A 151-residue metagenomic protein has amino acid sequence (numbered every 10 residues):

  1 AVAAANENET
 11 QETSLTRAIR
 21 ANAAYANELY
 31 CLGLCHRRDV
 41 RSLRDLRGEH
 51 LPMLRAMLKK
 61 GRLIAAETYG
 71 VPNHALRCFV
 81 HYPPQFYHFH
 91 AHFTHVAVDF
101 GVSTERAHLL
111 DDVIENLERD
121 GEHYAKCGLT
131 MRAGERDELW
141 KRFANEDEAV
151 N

Functional and structural regions predicted by a protein language model:
A1-N151: HIT superfamily nucleotide-processing domains
